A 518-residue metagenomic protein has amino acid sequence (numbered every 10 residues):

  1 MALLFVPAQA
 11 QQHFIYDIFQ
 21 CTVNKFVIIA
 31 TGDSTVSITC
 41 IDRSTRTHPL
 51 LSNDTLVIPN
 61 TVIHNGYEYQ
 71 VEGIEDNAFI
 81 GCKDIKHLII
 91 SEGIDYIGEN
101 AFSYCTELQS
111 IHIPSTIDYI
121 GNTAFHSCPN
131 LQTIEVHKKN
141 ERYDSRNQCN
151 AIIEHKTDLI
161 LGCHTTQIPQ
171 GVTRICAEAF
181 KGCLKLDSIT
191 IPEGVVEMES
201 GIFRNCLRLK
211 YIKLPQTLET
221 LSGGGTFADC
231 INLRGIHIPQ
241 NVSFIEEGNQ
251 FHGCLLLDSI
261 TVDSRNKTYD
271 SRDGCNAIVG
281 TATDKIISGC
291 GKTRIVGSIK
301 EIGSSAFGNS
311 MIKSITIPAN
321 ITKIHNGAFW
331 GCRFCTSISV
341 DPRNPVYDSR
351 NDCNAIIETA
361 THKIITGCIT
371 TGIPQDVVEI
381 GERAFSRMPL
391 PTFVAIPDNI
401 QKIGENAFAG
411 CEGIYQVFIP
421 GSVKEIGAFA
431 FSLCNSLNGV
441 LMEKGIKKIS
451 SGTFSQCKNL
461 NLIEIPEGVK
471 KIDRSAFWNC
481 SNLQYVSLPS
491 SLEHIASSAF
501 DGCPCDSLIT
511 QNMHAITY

Functional and structural regions predicted by a protein language model:
M1-Q12: Bacterial Sec-dependent N-terminal signal peptides
H13-Y16, I516: Glycine-centered loop/turn motifs
I15-R46, I238: GGW-centered surface loops in extracellular recognition modules
T31-D33, L51-G73, K83-Y96, C105-Y119 (+16 more regions): Structural signature of tandem-repeat unit edges
I41, T61, N77: Acidic/polar N-terminal loop/beta-strand segments that form early-domain functional surfaces
D76-N77, G98-A101, N122-A124, C176-A179 (+11 more regions): Consensus positions within tandem repeat domains that build extended binding/scaffold surfaces
